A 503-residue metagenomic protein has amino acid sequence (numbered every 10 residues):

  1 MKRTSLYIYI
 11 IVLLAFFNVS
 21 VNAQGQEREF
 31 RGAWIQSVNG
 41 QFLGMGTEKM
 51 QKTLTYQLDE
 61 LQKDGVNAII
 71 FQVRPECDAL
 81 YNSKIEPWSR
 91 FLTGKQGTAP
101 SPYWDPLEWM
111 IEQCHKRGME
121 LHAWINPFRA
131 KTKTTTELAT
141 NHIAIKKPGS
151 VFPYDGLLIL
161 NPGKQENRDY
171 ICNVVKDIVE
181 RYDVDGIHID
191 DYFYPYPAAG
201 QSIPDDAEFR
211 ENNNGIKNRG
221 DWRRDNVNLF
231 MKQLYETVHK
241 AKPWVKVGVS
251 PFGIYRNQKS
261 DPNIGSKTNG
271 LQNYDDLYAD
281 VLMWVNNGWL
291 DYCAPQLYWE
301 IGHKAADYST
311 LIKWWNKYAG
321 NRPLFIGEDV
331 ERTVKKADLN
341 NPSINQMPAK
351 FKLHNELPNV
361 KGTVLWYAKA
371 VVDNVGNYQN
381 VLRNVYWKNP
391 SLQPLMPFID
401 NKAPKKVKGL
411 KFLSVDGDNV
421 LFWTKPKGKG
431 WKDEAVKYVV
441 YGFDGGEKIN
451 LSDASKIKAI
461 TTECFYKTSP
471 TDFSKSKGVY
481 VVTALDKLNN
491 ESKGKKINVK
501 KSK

Functional and structural regions predicted by a protein language model:
R28, Q36, G40-E48, K52 (+3 more regions): Active-site-adjacent "subsite" loops/lids of carbohydrate-active enzymes
K52-A79, R181-D185, M283: Catalytic domains of carbohydrate-active enzymes, especially glycoside hydrolases
A79-G94, R129-Y154, D191-N214, K259-G270: Aromatic- and acidic-residue-enriched segments that line the glycan-binding/catalytic groove of carbohydrate-active
E166-V174, E180-I189, F193-K267, L271-L297 (+2 more regions): Active-site neighborhood of glycoside hydrolase catalytic domains
Y278-K304, G320-F398: Substrate-binding cleft of secreted/luminal carbohydrate-active enzymes
N377-Y378, R383-D433, N490-K503: Pro/Thr/Ser/Gly-rich low-complexity, intrinsically disordered linker/stalk tracts
P426-S452, S476-G478, G494: Solvent-exposed loop/turn segments flanking beta-strands in beta-repeat/beta-sandwich domains
T468-S492: Beta-strand-rich modules
